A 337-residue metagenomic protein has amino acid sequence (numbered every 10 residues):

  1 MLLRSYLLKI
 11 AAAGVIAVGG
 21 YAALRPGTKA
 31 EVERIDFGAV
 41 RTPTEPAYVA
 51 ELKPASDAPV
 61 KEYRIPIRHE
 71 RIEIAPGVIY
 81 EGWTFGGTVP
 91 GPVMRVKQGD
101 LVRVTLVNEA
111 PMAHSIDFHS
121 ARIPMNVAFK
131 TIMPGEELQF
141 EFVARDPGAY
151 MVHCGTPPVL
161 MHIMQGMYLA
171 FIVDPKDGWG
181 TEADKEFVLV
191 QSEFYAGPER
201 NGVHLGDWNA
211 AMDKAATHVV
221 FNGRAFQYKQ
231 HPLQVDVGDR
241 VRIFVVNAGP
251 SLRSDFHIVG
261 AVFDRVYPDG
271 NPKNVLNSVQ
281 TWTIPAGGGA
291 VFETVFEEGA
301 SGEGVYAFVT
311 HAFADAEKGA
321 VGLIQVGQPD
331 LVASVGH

Functional and structural regions predicted by a protein language model:
L2-H337: Copper-binding active sites and cupredoxin-like electron-transfer domains, recognizing His/Cys-rich ligand loops
